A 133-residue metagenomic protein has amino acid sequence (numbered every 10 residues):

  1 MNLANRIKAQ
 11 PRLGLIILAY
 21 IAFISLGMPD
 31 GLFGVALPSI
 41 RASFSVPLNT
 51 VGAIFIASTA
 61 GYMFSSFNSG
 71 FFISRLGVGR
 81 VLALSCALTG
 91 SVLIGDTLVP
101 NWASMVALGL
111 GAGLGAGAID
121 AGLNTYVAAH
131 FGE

Functional and structural regions predicted by a protein language model:
M1-A22, L26: Cytosolic juxtamembrane N-terminal segment immediately preceding the first transmembrane helix of multi-pass
L18-A19, N101-G109: Short hydrophobic/alpha-helical segments at membrane-entry points of transmembrane helices in Major Facilitator
Y20-F23, G52-T59: Short hydrophobic/aromatic, small-residue-rich stretches within specific transmembrane helices of secondary active
A22-A36: Conserved extracellular-gate-facing transmembrane-helix segments in secondary transporters
G31, S58-F67: Residue-level signature of mid-helix packing/kink "hotspots" within the transmembrane helices of 12-pass Major
G34-N49: Short amphipathic helix-loop junctions that connect adjacent transmembrane helices in Major Facilitator Superfamily/SLC
M63-A103: Conserved MFS/SLC helix-loop-helix module at the cytosolic interface between two early adjacent transmembrane helices
L108-E133: Cytoplasmic helix-loop-helix junction between adjacent transmembrane helices in 12-TM secondary transporters
